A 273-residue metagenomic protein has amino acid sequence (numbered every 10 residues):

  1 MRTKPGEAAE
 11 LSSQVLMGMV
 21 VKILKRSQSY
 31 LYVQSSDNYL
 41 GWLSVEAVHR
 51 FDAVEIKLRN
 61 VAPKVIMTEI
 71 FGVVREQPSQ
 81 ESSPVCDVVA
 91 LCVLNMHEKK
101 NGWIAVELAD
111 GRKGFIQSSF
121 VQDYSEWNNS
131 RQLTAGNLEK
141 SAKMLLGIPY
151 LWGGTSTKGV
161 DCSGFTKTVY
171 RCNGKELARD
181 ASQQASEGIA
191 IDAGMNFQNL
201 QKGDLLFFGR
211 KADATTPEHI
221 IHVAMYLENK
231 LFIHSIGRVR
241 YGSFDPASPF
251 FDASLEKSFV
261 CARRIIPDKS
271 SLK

Functional and structural regions predicted by a protein language model:
M1, V61-V73, R171-S186: Short, basic/aromatic beta-hairpin or loop at an interaction surface
P5-E10, V73-P84, S186-N196: Short alpha-helix capping/helix-loop boundary micro-motifs
G6, S13, M17-S29, Q34-T68 (+7 more regions): Boundary regions of SH3-family modules and the immediately adjacent low-complexity/disordered segments in eukaryotic
A9, V15, V88, N199-L200: Short, well-ordered loop/turn sites that connect or cap secondary structure elements
V21, V88, L94, G203-L206: Generic structural signal for buried aliphatic residues
I23, M96, F207-F208, H234: A generic structural signal for residues embedded in beta-strands
H49-F51, Q80-S82, Q122, G194-N196 (+1 more regions): Aromatic- and glycine-rich peptidoglycan recognition patches
Y150-G164, T168-K202: Catalytic cysteine-centered active-site loop
